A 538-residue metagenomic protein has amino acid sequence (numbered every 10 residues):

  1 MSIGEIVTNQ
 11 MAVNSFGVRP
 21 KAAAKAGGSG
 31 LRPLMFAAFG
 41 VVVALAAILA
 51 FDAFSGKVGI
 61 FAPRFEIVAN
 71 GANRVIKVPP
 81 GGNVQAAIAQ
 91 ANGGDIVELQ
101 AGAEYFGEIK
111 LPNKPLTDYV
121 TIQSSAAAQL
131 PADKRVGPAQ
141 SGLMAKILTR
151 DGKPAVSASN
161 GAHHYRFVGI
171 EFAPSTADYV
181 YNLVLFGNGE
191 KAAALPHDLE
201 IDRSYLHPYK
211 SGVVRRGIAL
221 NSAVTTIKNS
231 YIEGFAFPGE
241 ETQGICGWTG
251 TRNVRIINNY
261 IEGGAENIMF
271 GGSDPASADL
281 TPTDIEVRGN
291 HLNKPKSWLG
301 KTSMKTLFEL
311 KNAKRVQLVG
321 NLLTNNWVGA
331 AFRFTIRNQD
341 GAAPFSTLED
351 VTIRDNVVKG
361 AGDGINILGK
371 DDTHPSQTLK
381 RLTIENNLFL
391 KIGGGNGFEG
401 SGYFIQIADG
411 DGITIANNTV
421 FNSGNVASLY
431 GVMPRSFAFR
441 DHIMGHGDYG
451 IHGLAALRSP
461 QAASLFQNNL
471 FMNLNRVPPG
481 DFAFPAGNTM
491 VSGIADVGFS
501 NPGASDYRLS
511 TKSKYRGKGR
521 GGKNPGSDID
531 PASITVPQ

Functional and structural regions predicted by a protein language model:
M1-A23: N-terminal intrinsically disordered, acidic low-complexity segments at the extreme N-terminus
K25-G40: N-terminal Sec-pathway targeting helices
A37-L49: Hydrophobic membrane-insertion alpha-helices, especially the h-region of bacterial N-terminal signal peptides
A62-R74, Q140-G142, P434-D441, G447-Q538: Acidic, glycine- and Ser/Thr-rich low-complexity intrinsically disordered tracts in extracellular/secreted proteins
R64-F106, K110, G152-A155, S513-R520 (+2 more regions): Acidic Gly/Asp/Thr-rich repetitive segments characteristic of extracellular carbohydrate-active and adhesion proteins
P80, G107, K114-Y181, R203 (+3 more regions): Right-handed parallel beta-helix/beta-spiral solenoid domain characteristic of secreted/periplasmic
Y119, Q123-S124, H163-P174, L195-P208 (+12 more regions): Right-handed parallel beta-helix
M144-S157, D178-A192, K210-A219, P238-G250 (+7 more regions): Extracellular beta-strand/beta-solenoid scaffold signature
